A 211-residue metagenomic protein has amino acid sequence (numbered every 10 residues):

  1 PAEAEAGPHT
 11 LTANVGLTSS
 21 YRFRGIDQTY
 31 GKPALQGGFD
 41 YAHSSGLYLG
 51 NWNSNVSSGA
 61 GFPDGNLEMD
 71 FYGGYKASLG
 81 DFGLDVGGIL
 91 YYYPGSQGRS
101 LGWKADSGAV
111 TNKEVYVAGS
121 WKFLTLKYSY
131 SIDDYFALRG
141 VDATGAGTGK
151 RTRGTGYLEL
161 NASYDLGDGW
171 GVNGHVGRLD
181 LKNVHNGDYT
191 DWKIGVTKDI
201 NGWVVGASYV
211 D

Functional and structural regions predicted by a protein language model:
P1-D211: Outer-membrane beta-barrel proteins
